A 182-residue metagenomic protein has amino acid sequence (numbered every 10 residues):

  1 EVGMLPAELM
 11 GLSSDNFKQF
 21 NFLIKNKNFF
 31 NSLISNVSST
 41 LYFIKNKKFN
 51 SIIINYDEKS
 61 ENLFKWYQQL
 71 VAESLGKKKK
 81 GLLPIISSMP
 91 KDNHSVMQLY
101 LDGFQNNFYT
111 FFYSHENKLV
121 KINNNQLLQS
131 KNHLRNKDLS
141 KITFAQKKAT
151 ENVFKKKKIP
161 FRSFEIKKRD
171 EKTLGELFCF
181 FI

Functional and structural regions predicted by a protein language model:
E1-G3, K65-W66, K121-N124, E176-L177: Short acidic, glycine/serine/threonine-rich loops at helix termini
E1-Q19, K141, A145, F161-I182: Short alpha-helices
E1-T110: Active-site phosphate/pyrophosphate-binding segments
N28-L33, F111-I122, K172-F181: Short flexible/disordered coil segments
I85-D170: Helicase-primase coupling helices
